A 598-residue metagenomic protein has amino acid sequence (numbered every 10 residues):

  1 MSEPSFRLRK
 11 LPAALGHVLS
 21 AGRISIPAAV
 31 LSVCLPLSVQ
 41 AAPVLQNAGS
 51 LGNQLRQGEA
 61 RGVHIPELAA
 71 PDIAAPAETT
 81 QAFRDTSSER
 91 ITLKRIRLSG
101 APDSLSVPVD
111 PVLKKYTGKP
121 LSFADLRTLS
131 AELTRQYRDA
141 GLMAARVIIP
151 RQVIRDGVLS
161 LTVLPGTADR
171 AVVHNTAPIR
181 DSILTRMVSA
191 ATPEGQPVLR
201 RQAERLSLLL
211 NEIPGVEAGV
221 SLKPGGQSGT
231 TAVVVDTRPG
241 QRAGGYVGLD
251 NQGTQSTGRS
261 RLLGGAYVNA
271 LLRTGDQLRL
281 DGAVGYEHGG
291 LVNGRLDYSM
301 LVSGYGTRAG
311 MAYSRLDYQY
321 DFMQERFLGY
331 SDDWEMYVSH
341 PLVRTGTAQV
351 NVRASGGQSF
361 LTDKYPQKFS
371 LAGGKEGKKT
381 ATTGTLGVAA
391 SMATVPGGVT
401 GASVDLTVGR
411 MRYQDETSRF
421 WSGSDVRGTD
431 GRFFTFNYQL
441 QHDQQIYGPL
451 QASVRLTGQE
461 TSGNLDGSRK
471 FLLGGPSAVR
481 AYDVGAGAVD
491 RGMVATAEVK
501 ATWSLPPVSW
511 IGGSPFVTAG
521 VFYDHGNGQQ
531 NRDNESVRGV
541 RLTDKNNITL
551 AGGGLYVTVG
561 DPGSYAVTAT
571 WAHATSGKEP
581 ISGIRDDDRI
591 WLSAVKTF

Functional and structural regions predicted by a protein language model:
A42-G253, G282-V292, L456-T457: Periplasmic polypeptide-binding modules associated with outer-membrane biogenesis and secretion
V216, T231, Q241-G245, S260-L262 (+13 more regions): Outer-envelope beta-barrel architecture signal
A243-G253, G264, G275-Y286, G294-L296 (+4 more regions): Transmembrane beta-strand segments that form the barrel wall of outer-membrane beta-barrel proteins
G245-V247, A266, L278-G282, A309-Y313 (+9 more regions): Membrane-embedded beta-strand positions of outer-membrane beta-barrel proteins
L262-L271, V292-Y313, Y330-L342, G384-M392 (+2 more regions): Feature captures outer-membrane beta-barrel proteins of Gram-negative bacteria and organelles
G290-R295, Q319-F327, T362-A372, Y413-W421 (+4 more regions): Outer-membrane beta-barrel translocator domains and adjoining extracellular loop/strand segments of Gram-negative
L301, R308-G467: Transmembrane beta-strand segments of outer-membrane beta-barrel domains in Gram-negative and organellar OMPs
S424-F598: C-terminal transmembrane beta-barrel domains of outer membrane proteins
